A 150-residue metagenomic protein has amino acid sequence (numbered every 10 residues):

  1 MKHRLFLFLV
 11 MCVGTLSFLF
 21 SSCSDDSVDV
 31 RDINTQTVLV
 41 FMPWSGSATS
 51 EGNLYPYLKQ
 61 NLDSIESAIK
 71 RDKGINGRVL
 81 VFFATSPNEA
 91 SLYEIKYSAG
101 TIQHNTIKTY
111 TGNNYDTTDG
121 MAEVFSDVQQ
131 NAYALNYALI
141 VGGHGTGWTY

Functional and structural regions predicted by a protein language model:
M1-L9: Bacterial N-terminal signal peptides that target proteins for export
K2-H3, G14-V40: Bacterial Sec-dependent N-terminal signal peptides
L7, C23-D25, E123: Generic preference for well-ordered secondary structure
F8-M11, N105: Residue-level marker of intrinsically disordered, low-complexity segments enriched for small/polar residues
M11-C12, N61: Alpha-helical structural motif
V30-I140, G145, T149-Y150: Divalent cation-coordinating acidic motifs and surrounding scaffolds that mediate Ca2+/Mg2+/Mn2+/Zn2+-dependent binding
